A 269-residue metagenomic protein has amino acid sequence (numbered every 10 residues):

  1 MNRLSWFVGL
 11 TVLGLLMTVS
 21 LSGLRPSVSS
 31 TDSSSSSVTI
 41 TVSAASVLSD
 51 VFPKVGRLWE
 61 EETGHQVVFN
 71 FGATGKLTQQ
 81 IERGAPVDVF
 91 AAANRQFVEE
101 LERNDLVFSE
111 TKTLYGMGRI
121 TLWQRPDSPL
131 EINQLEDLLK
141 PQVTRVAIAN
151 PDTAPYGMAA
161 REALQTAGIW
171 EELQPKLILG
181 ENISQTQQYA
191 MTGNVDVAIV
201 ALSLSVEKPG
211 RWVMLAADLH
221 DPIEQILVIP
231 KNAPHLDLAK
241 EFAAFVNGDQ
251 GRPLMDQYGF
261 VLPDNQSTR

Functional and structural regions predicted by a protein language model:
N2-G9, L13-E62, V68-N70, G75 (+5 more regions): Exported/periplasmic ABC-transporter solute-binding proteins
E110: Short active-site loop at a secondary-structure junction that contains or immediately precedes the catalytic residue(s)
R119: Active-site-adjacent helical/loop segments in soluble small-molecule enzymes
